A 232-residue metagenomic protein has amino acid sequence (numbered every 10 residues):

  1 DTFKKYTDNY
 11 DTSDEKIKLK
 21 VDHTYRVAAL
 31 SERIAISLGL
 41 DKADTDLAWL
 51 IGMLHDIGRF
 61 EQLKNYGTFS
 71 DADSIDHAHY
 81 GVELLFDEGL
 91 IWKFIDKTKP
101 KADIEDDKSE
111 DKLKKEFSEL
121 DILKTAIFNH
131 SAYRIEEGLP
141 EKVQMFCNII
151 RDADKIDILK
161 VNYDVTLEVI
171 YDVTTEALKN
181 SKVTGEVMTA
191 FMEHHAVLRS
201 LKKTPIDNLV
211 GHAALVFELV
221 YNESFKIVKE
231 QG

Functional and structural regions predicted by a protein language model:
D1-H79, S109, P140: Acidic/His-rich, divalent-metal-binding segments that scaffold phosphate/diphosphate chemistry
T2-N9, L84, A126, A190-F191 (+2 more regions): Residues that form generic nucleotide/phosphate-binding pockets
E15-Y25, A29-D41, L54, N65 (+1 more regions): Divalent metal-dependent phosphate-bond-processing catalytic cores, especially two-metal-ion Mg2+/Mn2+ enzymes that act
D41-L54, T98-P100, E116-A126, V143-I149: Alpha-helical scaffolds flanking conserved acidic
G58, I127-F128: Glycine- and acidic-rich phosphate- and metal-coordinating loops
F60-P100, S109-D121, Y133: Hydrophobic/aromatic-rich structural module bridging two neighboring secondary-structure elements via a short loop
